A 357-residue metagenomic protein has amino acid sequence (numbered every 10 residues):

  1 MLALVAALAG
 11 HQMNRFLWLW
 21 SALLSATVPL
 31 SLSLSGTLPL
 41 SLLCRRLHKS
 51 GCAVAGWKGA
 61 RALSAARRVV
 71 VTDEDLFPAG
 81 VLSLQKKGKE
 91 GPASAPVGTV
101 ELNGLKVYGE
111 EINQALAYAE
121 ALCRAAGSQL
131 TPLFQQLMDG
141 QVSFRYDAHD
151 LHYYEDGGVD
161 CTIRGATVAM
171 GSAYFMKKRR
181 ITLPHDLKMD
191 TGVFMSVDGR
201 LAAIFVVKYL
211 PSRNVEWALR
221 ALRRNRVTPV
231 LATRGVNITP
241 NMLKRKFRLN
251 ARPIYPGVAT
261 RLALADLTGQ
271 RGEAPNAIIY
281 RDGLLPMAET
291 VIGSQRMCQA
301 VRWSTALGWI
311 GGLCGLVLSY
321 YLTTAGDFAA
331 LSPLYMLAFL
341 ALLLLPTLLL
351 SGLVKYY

Functional and structural regions predicted by a protein language model:
M1-T72, A277-Y357: Hydrophobic alpha-helical transmembrane segments
G59-A62, D150-Y153, P184-L187: Short loop/turn motifs at secondary-structure junctions and domain boundaries
A62-K86, G91-G104: Asp-based phosphoryl-transfer active-site loop
V70, V159-D160, T191-V197, L231-T233: Cytosolic beta-strand hydrophobic patch enriched in CBS
L84, Y174, K208-Y209: A generic structural motif
G91-E155: ATP-binding catalytic core of ATPases
I163-G165, V197-P333: Conserved ATP-binding TGD loop and adjacent catalytic N/P-domain core of P-type ATPases
